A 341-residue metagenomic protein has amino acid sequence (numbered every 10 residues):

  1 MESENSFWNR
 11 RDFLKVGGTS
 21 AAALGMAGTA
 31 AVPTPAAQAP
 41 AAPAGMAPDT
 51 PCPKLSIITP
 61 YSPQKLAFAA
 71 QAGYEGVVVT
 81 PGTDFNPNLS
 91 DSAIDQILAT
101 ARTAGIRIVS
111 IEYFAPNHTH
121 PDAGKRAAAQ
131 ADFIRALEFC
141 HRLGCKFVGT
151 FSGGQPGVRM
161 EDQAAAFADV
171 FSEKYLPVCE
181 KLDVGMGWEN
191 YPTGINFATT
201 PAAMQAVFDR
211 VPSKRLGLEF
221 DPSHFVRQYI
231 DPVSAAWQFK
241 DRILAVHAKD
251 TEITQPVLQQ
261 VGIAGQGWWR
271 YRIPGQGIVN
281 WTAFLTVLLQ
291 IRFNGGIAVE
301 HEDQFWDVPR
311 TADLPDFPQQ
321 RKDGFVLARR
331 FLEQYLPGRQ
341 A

Functional and structural regions predicted by a protein language model:
E2-T29, P35-K54, P63-G73, G144 (+1 more regions): Histidine-acidic metal/acid-base catalytic patches
G17-T19, A23-G25, P43, L66 (+6 more regions): Active-site acidic/histidine proton-transfer and metal-coordination neighborhood in alpha/beta enzyme cores
G45-P51, S110-H118, G154-Q155: N-terminal small/glycine-rich loop or linker at the start of catalytic domains across soluble metabolic enzymes
P60-S62, T80-G82, Y113-P116, G153-Q155 (+4 more regions): Active-site beta-loop-alpha junctions enriched in small/polar residues
A69, V77, A101, A129 (+5 more regions): Conserved, mostly hydrophobic/aromatic
V79, V109-E112, C145-S152, M186-E189 (+1 more regions): Short beta-strand segments at enzyme active-site cores
V79-L98, Q155-V158: Glycine-rich, proline-tolerant flexible connector loops at the mouths of alpha/beta enzymes
T83, N117-R126, Y271-G275: The substrate-binding groove and active-site-proximal loops of carbohydrate-active enzymes, especially glycoside
